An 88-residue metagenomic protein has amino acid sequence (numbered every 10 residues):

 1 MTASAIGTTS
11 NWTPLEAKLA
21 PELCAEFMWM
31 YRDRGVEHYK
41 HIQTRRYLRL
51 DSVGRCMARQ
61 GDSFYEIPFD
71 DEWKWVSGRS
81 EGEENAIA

Functional and structural regions predicted by a protein language model:
T2-A20, Q60-A88: Mixed-charge, Lys/Arg-enriched low-complexity segments
C24-D71: Acidic, low-complexity, intrinsically disordered interaction modules
